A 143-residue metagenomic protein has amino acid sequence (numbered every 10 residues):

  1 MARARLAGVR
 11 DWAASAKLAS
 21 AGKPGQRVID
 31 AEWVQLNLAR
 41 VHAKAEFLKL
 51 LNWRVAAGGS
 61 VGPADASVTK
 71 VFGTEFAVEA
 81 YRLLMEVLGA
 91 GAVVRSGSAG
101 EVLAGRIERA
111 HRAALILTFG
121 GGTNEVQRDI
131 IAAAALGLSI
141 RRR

Functional and structural regions predicted by a protein language model:
M1-R143: Alpha-helical interface subdomain recognition
